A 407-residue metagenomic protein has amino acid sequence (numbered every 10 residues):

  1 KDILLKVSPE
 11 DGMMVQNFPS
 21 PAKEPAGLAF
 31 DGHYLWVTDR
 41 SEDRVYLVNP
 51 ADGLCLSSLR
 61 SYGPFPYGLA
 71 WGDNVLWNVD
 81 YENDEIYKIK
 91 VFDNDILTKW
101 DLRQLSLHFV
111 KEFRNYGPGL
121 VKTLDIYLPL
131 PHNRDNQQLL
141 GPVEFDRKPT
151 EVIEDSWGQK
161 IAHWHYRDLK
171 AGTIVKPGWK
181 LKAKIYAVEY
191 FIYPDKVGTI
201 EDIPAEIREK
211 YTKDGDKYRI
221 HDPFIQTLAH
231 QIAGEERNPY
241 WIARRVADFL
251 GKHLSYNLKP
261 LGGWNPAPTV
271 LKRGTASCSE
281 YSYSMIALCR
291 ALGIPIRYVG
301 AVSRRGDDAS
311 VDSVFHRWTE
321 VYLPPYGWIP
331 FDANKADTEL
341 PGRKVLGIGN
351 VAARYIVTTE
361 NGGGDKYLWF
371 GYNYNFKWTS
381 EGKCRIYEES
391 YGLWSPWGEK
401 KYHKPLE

Functional and structural regions predicted by a protein language model:
K1, V37-S41, N78-Y81: Conserved beta-strand positions in repeat-built beta-propeller and related beta-rich domains
S8-G12, N49-G53, V91-F92: Short loop/turn segments that connect beta-strands within beta-propeller blades
F18-P21, L59-Y62: Surface loop/turn motifs at the tips and blade-to-blade linkers of beta-strand repeat domains
K23-F30, P64-A70: Repeated scaffold domains used in trafficking and secretory/extracellular systems, primarily beta-propellers
F65-K99: Blade-level signature of beta-propeller repeat domains, shared across WD40, Kelch, NHL, RCC1 and BNR/Asp-box propellers
V91-E189: Intrinsically disordered, low-complexity N-terminal segments that are enriched in acidic
D155, A171-K272: Acidic low-complexity segments
E280-Y372: Hydrophobic/aromatic-rich core segments of domains that either
